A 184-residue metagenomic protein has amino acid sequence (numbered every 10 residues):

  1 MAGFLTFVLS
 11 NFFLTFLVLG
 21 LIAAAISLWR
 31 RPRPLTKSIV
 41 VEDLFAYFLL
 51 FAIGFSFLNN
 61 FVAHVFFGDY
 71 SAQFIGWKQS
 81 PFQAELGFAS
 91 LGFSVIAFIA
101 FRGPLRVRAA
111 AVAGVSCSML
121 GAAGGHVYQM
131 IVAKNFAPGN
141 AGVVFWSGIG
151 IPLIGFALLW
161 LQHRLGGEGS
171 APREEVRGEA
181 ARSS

Functional and structural regions predicted by a protein language model:
M1-A23: Hydrophobic transmembrane alpha-helical segments in integral membrane proteins
L5-F7, A72-Q83, N135-W146: Non-cytosolic membrane-interface motifs at loop->transmembrane helix junctions
A23-L28, I99-A100, I151-S170: Membrane-water interface at the C-terminal end of transmembrane alpha helices
F48-I53, I75-S90: A loop-to-helix transmembrane entry motif
L58-K78: Membrane-helix boundary elements
A89-F93, A111-Y128, G150-I154: Hydrophobic alpha-helical membrane segments
A100-A111, G124-A141: Membrane-helix boundary connector in multi-pass membrane proteins
G166-S184: Short, highly charged, low-complexity non-transmembrane loops/tails of multi-pass membrane proteins
